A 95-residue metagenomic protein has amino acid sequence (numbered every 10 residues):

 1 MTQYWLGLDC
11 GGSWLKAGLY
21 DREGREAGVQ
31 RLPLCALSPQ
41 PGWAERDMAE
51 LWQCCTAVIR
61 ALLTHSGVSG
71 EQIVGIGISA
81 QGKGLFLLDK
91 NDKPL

Functional and structural regions predicted by a protein language model:
M1-L95: N-terminal glycine/serine-rich phosphate-binding loop of ATP-dependent small-molecule kinases, especially carbohydrate
